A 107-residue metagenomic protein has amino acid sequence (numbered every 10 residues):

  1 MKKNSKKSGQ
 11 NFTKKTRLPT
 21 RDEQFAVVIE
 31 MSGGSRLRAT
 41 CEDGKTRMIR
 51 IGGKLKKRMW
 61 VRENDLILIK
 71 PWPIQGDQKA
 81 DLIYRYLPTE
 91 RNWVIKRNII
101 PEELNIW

Functional and structural regions predicted by a protein language model:
M1-Q24: Short boundary/loop segments of OB/S1/cold-shock single-stranded nucleic-acid-binding domains
K14, V27, K56-K57: Short, conserved secondary-structure segments in the cores of folded domains
G34-A39: Short aromatic-glycine-enriched beta-strand elements
D43-G53: Short, structured beta-strand/loop micro-motifs enriched in basic residues and often containing a Trp
I51, E103-W107: Long, positively charged low-complexity segments
L55-L68: Short nucleic-acid-contacting surface segments enriched for D/E, G, S/T with interspersed K/R
P73-E103: OB-fold/S1-family single-stranded nucleic acid-binding modules
